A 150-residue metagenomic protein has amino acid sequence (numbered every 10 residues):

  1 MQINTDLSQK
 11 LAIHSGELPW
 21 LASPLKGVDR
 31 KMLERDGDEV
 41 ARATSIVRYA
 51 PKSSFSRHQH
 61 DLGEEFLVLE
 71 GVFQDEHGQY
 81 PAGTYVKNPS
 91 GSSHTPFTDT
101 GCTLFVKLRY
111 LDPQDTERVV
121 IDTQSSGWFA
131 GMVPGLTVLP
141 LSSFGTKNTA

Functional and structural regions predicted by a protein language model:
M1-E39, G101, F105-T149: A short, N-terminal "cap"/entry segment at the start of jelly-roll beta-barrel domains of the cupin/DSBH fold
D38, S56-E64, T95, K147: Short, low-complexity cationic-aromatic patches
T44-V47, A150: Short, well-ordered beta-strand segments enriched in hydrophobic/aromatic residues
S45-I46, F55-H60, H77-G78, P96-T98: Short histidine-centered beta-strand/loop micro-motifs that create catalytic or ligand/metal-coordination sites
A50-S53, Q59-D75: Glycine- and acidic-residue-biased ligand/ion/polar-headgroup-sensing regions
L69-V72, Y85, L141: A structural feature that tracks compact, well-ordered secondary-structure segments with a strong bias toward
Q74-H94: Short acidic-glycine-tyrosine-enriched beta hairpin
